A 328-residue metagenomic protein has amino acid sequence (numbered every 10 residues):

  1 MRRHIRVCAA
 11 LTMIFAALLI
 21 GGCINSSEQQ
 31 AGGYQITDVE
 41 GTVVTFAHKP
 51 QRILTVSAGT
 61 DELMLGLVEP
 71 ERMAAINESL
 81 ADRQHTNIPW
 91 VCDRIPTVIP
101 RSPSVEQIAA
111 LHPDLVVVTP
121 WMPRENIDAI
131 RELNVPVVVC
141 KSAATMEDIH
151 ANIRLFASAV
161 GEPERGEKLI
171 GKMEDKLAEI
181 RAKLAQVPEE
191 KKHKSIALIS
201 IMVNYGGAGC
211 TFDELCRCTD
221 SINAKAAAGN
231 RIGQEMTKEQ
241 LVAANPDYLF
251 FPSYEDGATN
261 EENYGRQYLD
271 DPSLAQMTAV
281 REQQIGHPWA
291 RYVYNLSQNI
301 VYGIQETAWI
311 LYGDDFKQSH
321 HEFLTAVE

Functional and structural regions predicted by a protein language model:
M1-A10: Bacterial N-terminal signal peptides that target proteins for export
L19-G22: C-terminal motif of bacterial Sec signal peptides marking the signal peptidase cleavage site
I24-S27: Bacterial signal peptide processing site
G33, V43, E125-N204, K225-A226 (+1 more regions): Extracytoplasmic substrate-binding proteins
V39-G41, I95-E106, A143, G229-K238: Short helix-initiation/N-cap motifs at beta->coil->alpha
T55-L111, L115-P120, A224: A short, structured surface patch at a secondary-structure boundary
M122-E132, F251-Y268: A ligand-binding cleft/hinge motif common to bilobed small-molecule-binding domains
G207-Q234: Alpha-helical, coiled-coil/dimerization segments enriched in small aliphatic residues
